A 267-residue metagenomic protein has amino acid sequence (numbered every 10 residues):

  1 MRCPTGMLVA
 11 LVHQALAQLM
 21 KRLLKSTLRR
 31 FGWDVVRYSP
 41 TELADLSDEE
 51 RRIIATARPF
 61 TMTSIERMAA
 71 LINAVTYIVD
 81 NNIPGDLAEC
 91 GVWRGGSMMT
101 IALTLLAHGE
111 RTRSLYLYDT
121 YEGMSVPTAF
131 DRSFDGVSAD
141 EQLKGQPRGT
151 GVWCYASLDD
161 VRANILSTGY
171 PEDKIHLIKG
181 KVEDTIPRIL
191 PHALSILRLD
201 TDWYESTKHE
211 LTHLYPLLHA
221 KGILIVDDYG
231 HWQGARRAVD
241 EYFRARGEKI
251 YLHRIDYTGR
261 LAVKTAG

Functional and structural regions predicted by a protein language model:
M1-V12, V75, G95, L197: A broadly tuned "polar low-complexity/structure-edge" signature
R2-R58: Membrane-proximal basic amphipathic "stem/tether" segments
L8, A44-I65, N81-G267: S-adenosylmethionine/decaboxylated-SAM
R30-W33, Y77, S167, A245: A structural signal for alpha-helix termini and helix-coil/disorder junctions
A70-N81: Conserved alpha-helix/loop element of class I SAM-dependent methyltransferases that forms part of the SAM/SAH-binding
